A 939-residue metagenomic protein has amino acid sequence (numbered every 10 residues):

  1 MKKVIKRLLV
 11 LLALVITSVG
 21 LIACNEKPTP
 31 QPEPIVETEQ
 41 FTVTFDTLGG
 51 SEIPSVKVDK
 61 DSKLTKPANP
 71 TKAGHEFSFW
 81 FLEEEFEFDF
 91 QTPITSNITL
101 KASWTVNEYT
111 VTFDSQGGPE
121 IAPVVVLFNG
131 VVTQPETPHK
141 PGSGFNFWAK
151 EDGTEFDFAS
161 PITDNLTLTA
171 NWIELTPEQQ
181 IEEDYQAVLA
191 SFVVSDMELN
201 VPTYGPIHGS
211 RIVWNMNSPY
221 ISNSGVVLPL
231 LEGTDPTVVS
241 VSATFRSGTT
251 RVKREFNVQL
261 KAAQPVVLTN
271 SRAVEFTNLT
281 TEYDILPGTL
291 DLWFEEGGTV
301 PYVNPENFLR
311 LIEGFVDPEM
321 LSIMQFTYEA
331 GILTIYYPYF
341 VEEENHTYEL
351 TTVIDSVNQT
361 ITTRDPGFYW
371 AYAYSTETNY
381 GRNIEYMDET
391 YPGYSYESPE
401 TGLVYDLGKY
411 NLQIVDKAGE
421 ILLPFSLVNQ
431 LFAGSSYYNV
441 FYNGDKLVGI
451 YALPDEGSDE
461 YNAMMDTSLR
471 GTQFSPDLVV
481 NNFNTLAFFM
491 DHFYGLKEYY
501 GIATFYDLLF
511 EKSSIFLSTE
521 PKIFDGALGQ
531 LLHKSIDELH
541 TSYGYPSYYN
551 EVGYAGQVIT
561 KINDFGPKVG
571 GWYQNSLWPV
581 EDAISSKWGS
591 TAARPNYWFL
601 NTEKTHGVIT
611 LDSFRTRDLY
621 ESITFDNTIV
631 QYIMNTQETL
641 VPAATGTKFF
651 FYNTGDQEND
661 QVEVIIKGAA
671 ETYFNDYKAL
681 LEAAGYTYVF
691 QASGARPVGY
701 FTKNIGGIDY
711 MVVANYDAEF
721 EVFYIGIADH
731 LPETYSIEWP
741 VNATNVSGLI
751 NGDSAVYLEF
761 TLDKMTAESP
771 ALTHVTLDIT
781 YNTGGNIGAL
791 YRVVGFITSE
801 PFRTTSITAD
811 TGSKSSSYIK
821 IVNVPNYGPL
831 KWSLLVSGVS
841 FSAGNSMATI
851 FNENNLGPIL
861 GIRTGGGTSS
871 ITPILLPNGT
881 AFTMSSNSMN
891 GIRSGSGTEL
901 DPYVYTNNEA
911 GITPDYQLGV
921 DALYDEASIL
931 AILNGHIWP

Functional and structural regions predicted by a protein language model:
K2-L9: Bacterial N-terminal signal peptides that target proteins for export
G20-A23: C-terminal motif of bacterial Sec signal peptides marking the signal peptidase cleavage site
E26, W104-V106, T167, N171-V266 (+4 more regions): Beta-rich interaction/scaffold domains
P32-F192, M197, V239-A263: Secondary-structure capping and domain/repeat boundary segments
V58-T71, V126-H139, G288-F326, N411-L427 (+1 more regions): Extracytoplasmic Gram-positive cell-surface binding/anchoring modules and repeats
P265-I285, S398, I623-E663: Compositionally biased P/S/T/G-rich terminal and signal peptide-adjacent segments that lie outside catalytic cores
Y339-Q631, D656-N659, I666, A670-T672 (+8 more regions): Flexible, low-complexity junctional segments that flank or bridge functional domains
D455-Q473, V480-F483, A487, D729-G748 (+3 more regions): C-terminal "post-core" interaction segments
